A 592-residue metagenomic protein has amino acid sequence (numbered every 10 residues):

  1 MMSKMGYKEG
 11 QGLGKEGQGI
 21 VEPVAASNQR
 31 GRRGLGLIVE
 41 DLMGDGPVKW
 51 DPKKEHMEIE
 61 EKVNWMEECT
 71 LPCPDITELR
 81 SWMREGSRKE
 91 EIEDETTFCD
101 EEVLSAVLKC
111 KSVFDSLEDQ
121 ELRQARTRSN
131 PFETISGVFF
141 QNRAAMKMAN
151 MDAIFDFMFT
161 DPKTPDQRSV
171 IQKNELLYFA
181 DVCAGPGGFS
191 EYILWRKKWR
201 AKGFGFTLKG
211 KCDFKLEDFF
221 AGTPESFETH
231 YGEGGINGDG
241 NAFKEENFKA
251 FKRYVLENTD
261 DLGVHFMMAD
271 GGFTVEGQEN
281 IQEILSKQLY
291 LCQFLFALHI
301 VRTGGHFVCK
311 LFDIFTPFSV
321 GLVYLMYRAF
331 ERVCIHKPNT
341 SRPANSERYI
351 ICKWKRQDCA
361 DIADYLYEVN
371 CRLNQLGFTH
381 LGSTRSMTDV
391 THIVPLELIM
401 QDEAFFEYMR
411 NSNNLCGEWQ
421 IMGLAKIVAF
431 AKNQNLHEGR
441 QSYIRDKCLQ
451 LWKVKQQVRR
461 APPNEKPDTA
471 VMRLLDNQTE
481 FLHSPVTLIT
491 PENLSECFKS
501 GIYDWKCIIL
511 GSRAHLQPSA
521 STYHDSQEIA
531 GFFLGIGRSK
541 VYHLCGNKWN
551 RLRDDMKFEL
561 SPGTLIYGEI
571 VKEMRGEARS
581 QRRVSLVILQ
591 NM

Functional and structural regions predicted by a protein language model:
M1-T259, L381-R579, L586: Intrinsically disordered, low-complexity glycine/charged-rich regulatory or linker segments that flank or connect
T127-P131, A269-Q282: Gly-rich Lys/Arg/Thr-decorated short loops/hinges at beta-loop-alpha junctions or inter-strand turns that position
A184-G187, L208-K209, G272, F312-I314 (+3 more regions): An acidic- and aromatic-residue-enriched active-site/binding cleft used to recognize and process polar
F251-A269, S286-R302: Structured alpha-helical segments in the cores of large, soluble enzyme domains
D270, Q590-N591: Signature for HUH/AEP ssDNA processing cores
N280-C334, M592: Conserved Class I SAM-dependent methyltransferase catalytic core
G321-G377: Class I S-adenosyl-L-methionine
R582, N591-M592: C-terminal folded domains that constitute the principal catalytic or ligand-binding module of multi-domain proteins
